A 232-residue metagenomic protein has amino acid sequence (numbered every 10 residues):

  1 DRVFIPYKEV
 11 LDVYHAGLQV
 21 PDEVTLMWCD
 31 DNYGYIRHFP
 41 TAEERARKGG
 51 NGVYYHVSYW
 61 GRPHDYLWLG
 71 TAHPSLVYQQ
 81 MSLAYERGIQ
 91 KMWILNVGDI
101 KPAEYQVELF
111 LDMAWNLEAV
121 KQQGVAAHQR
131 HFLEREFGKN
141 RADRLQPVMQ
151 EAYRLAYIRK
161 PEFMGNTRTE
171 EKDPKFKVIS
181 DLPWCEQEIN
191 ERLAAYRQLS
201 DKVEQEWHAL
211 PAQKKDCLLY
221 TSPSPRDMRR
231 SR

Functional and structural regions predicted by a protein language model:
D1-K48, K215: Gly/Pro-rich turn-and-neighbor structural signature
R2, R192, R229-R230: Basic side chains
W28-G34, P40-A195: Structured mid-domain segments that build the active-site/substrate or prosthetic-cofactor binding neighborhood
I189, L193-Y196, S200-V203, L210: Long amphipathic alpha-helices with heptad-repeat character, especially coiled-coil-forming segments used
E206-L219: Short, solvent-exposed, charged loop/turn and helix-capping segments that join or cap alpha-helices on peripheral
Y220, P225-S231: Single conserved hydrophobic/aromatic residue that forms the stacking wall/gate of nucleotide- or nucleobase-binding
